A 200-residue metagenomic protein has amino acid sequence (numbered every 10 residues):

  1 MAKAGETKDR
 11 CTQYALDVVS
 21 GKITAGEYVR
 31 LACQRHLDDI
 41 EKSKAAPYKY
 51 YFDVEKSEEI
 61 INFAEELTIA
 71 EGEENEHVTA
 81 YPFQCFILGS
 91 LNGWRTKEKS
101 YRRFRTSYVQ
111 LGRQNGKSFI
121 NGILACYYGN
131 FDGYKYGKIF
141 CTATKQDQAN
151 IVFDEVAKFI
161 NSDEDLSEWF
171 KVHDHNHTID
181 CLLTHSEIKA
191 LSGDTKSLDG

Functional and structural regions predicted by a protein language model:
A2-G200: Phosphate/NTP-binding elements of NTP-utilizing enzymes
